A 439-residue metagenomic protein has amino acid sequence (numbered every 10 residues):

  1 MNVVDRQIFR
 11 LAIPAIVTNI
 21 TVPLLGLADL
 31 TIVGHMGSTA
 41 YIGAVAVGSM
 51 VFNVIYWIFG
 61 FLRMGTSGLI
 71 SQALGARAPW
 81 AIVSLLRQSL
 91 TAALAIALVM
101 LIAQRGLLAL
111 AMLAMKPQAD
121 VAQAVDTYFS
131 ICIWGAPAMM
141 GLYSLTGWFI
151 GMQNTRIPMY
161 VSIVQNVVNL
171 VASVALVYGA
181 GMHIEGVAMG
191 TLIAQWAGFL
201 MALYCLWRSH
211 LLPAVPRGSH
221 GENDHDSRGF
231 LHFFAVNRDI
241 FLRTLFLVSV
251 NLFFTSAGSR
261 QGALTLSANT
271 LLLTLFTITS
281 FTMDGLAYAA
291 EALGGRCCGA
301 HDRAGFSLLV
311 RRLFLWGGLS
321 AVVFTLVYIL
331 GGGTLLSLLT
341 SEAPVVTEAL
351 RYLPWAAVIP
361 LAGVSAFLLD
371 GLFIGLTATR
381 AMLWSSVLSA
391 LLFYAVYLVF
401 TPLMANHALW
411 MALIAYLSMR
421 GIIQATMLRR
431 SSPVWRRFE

Functional and structural regions predicted by a protein language model:
M1-A12, I70-P137, V168-V171, V177-R238 (+2 more regions): Short alpha-helical transmembrane segments in multi-pass integral membrane proteins
V3-M36, M50-G65, L69, L94-L101 (+4 more regions): N-terminal transmembrane alpha-helices
R10-D29, I131, L142, G151 (+5 more regions): Transmembrane helical elements of multi-pass membrane transporters/channels
A15, N19, T31, G68 (+15 more regions): Transmembrane alpha-helix boundary and packing residues in multipass membrane permease domains and related
L24-G43, M112-A119, A175-M182, F241 (+3 more regions): Helix-terminus/linker motif at the lipid-water interface of multi-pass membrane proteins
H35-S38, Q72, G151, A180 (+3 more regions): Membrane-helix boundary and inter-helical linker elements of multi-pass secondary transporters
I42-L101, M139-I157, A268-L326, L330 (+2 more regions): Small-residue-rich hydrophobic transmembrane alpha-helices
R63, I131-I150, P158-N166, V187-L203 (+4 more regions): Short runs within selected transmembrane alpha-helices of multi-pass transporters and secretion channels
